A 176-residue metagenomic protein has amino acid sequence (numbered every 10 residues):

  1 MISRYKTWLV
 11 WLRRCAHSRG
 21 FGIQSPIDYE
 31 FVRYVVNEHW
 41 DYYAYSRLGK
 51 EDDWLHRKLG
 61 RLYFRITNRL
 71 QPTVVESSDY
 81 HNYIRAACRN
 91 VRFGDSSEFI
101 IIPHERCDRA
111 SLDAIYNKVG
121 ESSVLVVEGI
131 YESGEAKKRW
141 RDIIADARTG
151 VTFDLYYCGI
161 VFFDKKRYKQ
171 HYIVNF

Functional and structural regions predicted by a protein language model:
M1-E121, Y131-F176: A short alpha-helical cap/connector motif
